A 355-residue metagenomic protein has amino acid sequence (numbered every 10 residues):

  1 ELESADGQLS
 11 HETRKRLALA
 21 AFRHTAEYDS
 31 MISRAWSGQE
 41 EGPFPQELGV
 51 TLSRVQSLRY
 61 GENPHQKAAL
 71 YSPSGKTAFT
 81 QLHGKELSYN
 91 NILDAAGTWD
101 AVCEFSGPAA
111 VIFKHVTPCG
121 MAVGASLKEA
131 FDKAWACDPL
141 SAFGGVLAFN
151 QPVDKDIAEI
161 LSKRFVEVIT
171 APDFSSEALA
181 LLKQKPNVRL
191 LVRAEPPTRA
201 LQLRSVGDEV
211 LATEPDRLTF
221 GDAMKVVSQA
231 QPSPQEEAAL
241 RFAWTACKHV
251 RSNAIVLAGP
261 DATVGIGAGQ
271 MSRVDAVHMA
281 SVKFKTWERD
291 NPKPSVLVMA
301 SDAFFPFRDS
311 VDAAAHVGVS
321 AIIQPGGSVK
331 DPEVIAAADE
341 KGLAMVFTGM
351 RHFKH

Functional and structural regions predicted by a protein language model:
E1-Q39: Internal, active-site/partner-interface "lid" segment
Y28-H355: ATP-dependent carboxylate/acyl-activation modules
